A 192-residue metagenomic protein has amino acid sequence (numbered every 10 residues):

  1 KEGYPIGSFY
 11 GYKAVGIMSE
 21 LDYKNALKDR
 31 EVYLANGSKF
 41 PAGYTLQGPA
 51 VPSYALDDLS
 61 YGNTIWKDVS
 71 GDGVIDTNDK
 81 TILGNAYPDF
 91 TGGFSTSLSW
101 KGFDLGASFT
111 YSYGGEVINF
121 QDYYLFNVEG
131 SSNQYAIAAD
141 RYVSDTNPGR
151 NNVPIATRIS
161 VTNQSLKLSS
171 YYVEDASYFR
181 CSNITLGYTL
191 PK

Functional and structural regions predicted by a protein language model:
K1-G84: Conserved small-residue
Y4-S8, D58-Y61, G114-K192: Extracytoplasmic gating/loop element in the C-terminal half of outer-membrane beta-barrel translocons and assembly
K13, S95-S97, T185-T189: Outer-membrane beta-barrel architecture
V74, P88, S177-Y178: Secondary-structure capping and boundary motifs in well-ordered enzyme cores
N78, A86-F90, L98: Active-site beta-strand/loop architecture of penicillin-binding DD-peptidases
T81-N85, Y172-D175: Outer-membrane beta-barrel domain signature
S99, T110-S112: Outer-membrane beta-barrel pore domains and translocons
G102-G106: Repeated loop/turn-to-beta-strand initiation elements of outer-membrane beta-barrel proteins
